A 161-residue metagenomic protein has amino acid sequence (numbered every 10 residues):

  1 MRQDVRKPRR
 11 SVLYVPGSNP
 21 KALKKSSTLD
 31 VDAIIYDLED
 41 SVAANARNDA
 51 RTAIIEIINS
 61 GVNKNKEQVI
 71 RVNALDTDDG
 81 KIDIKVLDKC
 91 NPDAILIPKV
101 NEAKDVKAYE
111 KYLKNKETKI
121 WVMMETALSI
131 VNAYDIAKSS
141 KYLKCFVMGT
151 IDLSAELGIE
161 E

Functional and structural regions predicted by a protein language model:
Q3-E161: Conserved alpha/beta-domain cores
